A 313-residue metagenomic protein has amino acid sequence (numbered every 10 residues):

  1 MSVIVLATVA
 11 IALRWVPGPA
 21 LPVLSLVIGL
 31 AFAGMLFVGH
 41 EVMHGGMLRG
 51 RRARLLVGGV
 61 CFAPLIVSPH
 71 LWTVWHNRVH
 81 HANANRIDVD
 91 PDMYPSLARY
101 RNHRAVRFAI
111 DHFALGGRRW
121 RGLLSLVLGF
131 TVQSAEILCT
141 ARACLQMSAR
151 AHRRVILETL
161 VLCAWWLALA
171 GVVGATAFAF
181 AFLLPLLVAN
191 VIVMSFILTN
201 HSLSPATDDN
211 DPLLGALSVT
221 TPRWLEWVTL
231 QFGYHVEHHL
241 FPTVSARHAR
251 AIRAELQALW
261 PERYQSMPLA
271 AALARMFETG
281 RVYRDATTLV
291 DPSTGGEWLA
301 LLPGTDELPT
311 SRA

Functional and structural regions predicted by a protein language model:
M1-G29, F62-A179, A246-A313: Non-catalytic, topology-defining segments of multipass membrane proteins
A10-R14, G34-F37, E41, L167-G171 (+3 more regions): Short hydrophobic alpha-helical membrane-anchoring segments
L13-V38, L56, V60-H70, L186-N190 (+1 more regions): Membrane-embedded alpha-helical segments that form the functional core of polytopic membrane enzymes, especially those
L30-G39, S68-W72, G129-L138, F182-N210 (+1 more regions): Transmembrane alpha-helical segments that form the membrane-embedded catalytic/substrate-channel core of multi-pass
V38-A53, N77, A82-P95, E136-R150 (+3 more regions): Cytosolic-biased juxtamembrane loops and peripheral soluble domains of multi-pass membrane proteins
L48-L56, W72, L187, H248: Short acidic-hydrophobic sequence patches enriched in Asp/Glu that either
A175, H235-E237: Short, surface-exposed connector motifs at secondary-structure boundaries
F232-G233, F241-V244, H248: ABC-type nucleotide-binding domain
